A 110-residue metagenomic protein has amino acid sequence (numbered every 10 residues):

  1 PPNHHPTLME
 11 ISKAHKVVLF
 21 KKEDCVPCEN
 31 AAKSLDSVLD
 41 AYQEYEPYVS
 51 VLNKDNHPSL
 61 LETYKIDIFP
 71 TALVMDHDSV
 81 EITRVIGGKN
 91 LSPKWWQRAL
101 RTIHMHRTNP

Functional and structural regions predicted by a protein language model:
P1-P6: Extreme N-terminal basic, low-complexity initiation segments that serve as generic localization/processing leaders
T7-A41: Local sequence-structure signature of Cys/Sec-based thiol-disulfide redox active-site neighborhoods
H15-F20, E29-A31, P47, P70 (+1 more regions): A structural signal for the main folded, soluble domain(s) of proteins
F20, E44-P58: Thiol-based oxidoreductase modules, predominantly thioredoxin-like and allied folds used for disulfide exchange
V26, N56, L91: Short alpha-helical
L60-E62: Short conserved loop adjoining the S-adenosyl-L-methionine
Y64-V74: Structural micro-motif
V74-P110: Non-catalytic, surface beta->alpha helical segment in thiol-disulfide oxidoreductase systems
